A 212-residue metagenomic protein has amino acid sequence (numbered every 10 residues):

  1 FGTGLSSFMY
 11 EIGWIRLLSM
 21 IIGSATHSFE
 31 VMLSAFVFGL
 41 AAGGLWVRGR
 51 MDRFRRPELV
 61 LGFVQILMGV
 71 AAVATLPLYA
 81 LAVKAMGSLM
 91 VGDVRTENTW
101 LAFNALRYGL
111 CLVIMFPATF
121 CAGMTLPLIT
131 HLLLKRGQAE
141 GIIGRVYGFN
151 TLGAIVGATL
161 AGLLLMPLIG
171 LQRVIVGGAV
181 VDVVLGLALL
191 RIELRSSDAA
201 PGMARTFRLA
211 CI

Functional and structural regions predicted by a protein language model:
F1-I212: Alpha-helical transmembrane segments of multi-pass membrane proteins
